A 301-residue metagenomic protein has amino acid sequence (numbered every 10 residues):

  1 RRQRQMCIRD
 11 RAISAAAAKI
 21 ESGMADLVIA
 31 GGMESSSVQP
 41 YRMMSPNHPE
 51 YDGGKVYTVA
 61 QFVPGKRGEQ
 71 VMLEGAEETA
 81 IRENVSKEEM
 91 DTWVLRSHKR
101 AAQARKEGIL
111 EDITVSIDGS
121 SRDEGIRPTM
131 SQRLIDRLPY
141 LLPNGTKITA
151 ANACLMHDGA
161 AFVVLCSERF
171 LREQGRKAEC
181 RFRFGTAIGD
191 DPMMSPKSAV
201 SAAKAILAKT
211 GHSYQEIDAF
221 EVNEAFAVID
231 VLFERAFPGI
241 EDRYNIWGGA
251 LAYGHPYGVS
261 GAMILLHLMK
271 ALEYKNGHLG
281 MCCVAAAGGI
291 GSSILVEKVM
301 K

Functional and structural regions predicted by a protein language model:
Q3-I8: Short, small-residue-biased leader/transition segments that mark boundaries at the very start of proteins
A17, L27-E78: Flexible glycine-/small-residue-enriched beta->alpha junction loops that bind anionic phosphate/pyrophosphate groups
Q70-L95: Conserved thiamine diphosphate
E77, G119-S120, R183, G189-A252: Active-site pocket-lining segment
I81, D136-K197, S201-K204, K209 (+4 more regions): Condensing-enzyme catalytic core mediating Claisen C-C bond formation in acyl metabolism
E89-E173, E241-D242: N-terminal extracellular/periplasmic Venus flytrap/periplasmic-binding protein-like
Y214, L232, A236, E241-N245 (+1 more regions): Internal helix-turn-beta structural module
